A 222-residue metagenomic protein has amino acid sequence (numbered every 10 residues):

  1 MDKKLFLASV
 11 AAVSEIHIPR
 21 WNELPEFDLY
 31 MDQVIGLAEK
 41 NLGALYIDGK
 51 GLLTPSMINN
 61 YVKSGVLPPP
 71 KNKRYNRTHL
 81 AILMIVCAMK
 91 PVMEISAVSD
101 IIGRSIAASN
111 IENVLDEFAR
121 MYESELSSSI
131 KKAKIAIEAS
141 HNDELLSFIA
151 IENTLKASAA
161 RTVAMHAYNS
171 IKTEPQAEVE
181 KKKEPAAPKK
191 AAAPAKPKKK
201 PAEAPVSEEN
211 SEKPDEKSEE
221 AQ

Functional and structural regions predicted by a protein language model:
M1-I106: Basic helix-turn-helix/winged-helix DNA-binding cores and closely related short helical interaction motifs
R104, A108-V206, E212, E219-Q222: Intrinsically disordered, low-complexity, charge-dense segments enriched in Lys/Arg and Glu/Asp interspersed
